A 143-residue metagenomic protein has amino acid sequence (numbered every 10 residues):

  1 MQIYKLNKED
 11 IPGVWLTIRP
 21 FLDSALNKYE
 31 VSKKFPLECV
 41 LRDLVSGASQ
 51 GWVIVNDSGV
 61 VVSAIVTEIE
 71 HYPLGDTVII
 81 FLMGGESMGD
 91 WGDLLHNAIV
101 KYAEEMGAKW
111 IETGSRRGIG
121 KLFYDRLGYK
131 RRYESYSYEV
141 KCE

Functional and structural regions predicted by a protein language model:
M1-F35: Short amphipathic alpha-helix that is part of the acyltransferase structural core
D10, S87, C142: Residue-level detector of flexible, active-site-proximal loop/helix-junction positions within diverse enzyme catalytic
E30-S49: Active-site rim helix/loop that mediates acceptor-substrate recognition in acyltransferases
S46-G89: Conserved donor-binding loop and adjoining core beta-sheet/short helix segment in diverse acyl/aminoacyl transferases
A48-S49, Y124-R131: Short glycine-aromatic motifs
P73-R126: Acyl-donor binding region in acyl/amide transferases
G114, K130-C142: Conserved catalytic-core motifs of GNAT/GCN5-like acyltransferases
